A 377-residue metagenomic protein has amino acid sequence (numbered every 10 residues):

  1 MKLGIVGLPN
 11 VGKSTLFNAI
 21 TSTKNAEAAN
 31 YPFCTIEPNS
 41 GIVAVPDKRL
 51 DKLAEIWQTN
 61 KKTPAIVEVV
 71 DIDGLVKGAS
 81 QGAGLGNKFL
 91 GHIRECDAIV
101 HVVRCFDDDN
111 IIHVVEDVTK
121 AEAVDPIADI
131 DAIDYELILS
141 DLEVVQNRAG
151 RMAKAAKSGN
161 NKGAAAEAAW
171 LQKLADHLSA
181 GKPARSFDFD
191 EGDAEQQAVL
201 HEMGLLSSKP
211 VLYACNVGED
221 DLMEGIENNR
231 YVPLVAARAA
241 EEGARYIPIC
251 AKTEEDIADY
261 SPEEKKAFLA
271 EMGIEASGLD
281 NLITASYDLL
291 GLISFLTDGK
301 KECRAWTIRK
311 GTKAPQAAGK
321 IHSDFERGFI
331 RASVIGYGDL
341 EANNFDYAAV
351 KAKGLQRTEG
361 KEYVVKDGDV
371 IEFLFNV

Functional and structural regions predicted by a protein language model:
M1-A121, I127, R151-M152: Conserved G1/Walker A P-loop phosphate-binding module
K2-V6, V11, F17, Q146 (+3 more regions): C-terminal-of-GTPase-core extension/linker across diverse P-loop GTPases
F33, D47-L50, T63-V69, A83-D97 (+9 more regions): Amphipathic alpha-helical transducer elements in NTP-driven molecular machines
I36, V103-V144, G243-A258: Short, exposed interaction patches on small structured surface elements
N39, T63-V67, F89-I93, V100 (+7 more regions): Short, surface-exposed linear patches
G41, Q58, R94, R104-C105 (+6 more regions): Residue-level marker of positions within ordered structural domains that often coincide with functionally constrained
L75-Q81, T119-V124, D131-L137, A156-G163 (+2 more regions): Flexible beta-alpha connector loops of hexameric P-loop NTPases
